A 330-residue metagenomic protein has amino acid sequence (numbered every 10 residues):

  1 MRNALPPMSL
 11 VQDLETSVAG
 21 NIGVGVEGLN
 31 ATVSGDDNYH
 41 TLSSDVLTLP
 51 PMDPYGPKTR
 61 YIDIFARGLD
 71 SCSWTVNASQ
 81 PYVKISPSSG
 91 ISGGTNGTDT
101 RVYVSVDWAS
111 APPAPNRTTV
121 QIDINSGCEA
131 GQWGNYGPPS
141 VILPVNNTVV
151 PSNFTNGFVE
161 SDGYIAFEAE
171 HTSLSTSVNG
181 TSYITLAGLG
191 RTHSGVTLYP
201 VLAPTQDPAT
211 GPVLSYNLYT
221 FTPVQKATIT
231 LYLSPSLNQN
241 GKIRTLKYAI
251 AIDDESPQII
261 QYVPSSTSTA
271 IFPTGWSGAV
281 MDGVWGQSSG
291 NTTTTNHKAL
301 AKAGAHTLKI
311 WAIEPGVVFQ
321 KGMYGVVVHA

Functional and structural regions predicted by a protein language model:
P6-L14, V18-E27, S34-A330: Extracytoplasmic
